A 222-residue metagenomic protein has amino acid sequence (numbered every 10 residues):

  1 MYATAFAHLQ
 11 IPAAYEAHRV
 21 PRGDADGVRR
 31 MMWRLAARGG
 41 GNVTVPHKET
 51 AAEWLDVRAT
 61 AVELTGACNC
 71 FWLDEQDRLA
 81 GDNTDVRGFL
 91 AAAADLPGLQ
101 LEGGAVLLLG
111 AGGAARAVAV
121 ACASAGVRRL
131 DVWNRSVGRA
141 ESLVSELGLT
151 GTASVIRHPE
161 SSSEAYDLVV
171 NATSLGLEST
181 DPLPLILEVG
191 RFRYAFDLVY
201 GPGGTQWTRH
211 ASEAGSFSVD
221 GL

Functional and structural regions predicted by a protein language model:
M1-G98, P202, F217: Phosphate/diphosphate ligand-binding glycine-rich loop within oxidoreductases
H18, W133, F196: The conserved SAM/SAH-binding core of class I Rossmann-like methyltransferase domains, concentrating on the hydrophobic
N42-T44, L109-G110, N171: Short beta-strand segments
N83-V86, A93, P97, E102-S124 (+1 more regions): Glycine-rich adenosine-cofactor-binding loop
S124-R129, E213-F217: Conserved S-adenosyl-L-methionine
V127-L147: NAD(P)-binding Rossmann-fold cofactor-contacting core
L149-D220: Rossmann-like adenosine-cofactor binding region
